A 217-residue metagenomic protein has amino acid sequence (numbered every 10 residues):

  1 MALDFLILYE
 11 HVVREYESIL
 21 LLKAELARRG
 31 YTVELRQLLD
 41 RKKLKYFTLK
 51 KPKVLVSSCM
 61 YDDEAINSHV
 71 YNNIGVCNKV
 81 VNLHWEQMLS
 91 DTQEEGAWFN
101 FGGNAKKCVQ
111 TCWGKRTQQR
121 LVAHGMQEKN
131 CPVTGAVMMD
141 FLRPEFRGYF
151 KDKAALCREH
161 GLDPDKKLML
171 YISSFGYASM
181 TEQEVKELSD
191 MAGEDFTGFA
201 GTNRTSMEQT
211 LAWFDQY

Functional and structural regions predicted by a protein language model:
M1-F5, T210-L211: Generic start-of-chain signal for non-secretory N-termini
L3-F150, Y171-A178: Active-site and donor-binding regions of nucleotide-sugar-utilizing enzymes
E145-Y217: Conserved catalytic-core segment of nucleotide-activated headgroup transferases in glycan assembly
